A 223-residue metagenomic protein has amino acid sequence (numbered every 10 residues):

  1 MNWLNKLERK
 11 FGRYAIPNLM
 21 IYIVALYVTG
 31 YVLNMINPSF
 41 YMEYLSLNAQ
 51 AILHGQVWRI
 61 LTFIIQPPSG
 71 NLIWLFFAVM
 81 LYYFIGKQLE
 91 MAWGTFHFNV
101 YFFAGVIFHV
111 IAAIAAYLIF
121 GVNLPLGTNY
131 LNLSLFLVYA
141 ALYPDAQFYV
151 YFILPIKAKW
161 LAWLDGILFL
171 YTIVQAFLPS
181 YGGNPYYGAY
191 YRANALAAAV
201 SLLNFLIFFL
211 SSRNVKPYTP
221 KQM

Functional and structural regions predicted by a protein language model:
M1-I16, I114, I167-M223: C-terminal transmembrane module of polytopic alpha-helical membrane proteins
E8, G12-A104, Y117, V122 (+1 more regions): N-terminal TM1-TM2 helical hairpin plus the immediately adjacent luminal interfacial "cap"
M20-G30, F102-G105, L161-L168, A197-N204: Hydrophobic alpha-helical transmembrane segments of polytopic
T29, L33, L89, F108-A116 (+6 more regions): Alpha-helical membrane-inserting segments
F76-L81, T128-L137, A193-F209: Hydrophobic core segments of alpha-helical transmembrane domains in multi-pass membrane proteins
P125-L133, L142, K157: Selective recognition of hydrophobic, aromatic-rich stretches within alpha-helical transmembrane segments of polytopic
L133-Y151: Short helix-perturbing small/polar motifs within transmembrane alpha-helices
A146-I167: Membrane-helix boundary/juxtamembrane motif in polytopic membrane proteins
